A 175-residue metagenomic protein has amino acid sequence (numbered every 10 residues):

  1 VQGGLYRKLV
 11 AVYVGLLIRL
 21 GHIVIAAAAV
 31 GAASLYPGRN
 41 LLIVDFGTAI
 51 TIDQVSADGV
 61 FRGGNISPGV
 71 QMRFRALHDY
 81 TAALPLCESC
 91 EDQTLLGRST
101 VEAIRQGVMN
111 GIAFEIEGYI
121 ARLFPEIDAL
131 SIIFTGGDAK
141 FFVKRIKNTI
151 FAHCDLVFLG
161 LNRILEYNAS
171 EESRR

Functional and structural regions predicted by a protein language model:
V1-L42, A57-R175: Nucleotide/phosphate-binding catalytic cleft detector across ATP-hydrolyzing and phosphate-transferring enzymes
I50-V55: Short beta-strand scaffold segments in enzyme catalytic cores
